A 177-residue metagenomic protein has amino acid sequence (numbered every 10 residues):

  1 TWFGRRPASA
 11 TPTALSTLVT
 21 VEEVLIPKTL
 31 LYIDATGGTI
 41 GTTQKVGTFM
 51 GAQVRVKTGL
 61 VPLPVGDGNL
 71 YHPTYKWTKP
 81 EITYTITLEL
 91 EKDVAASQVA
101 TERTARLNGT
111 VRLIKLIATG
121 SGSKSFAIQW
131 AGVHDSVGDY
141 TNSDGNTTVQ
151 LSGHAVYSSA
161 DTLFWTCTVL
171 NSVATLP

Functional and structural regions predicted by a protein language model:
T1-P177: Signature of extracytoplasmic/envelope-associated structural regions
